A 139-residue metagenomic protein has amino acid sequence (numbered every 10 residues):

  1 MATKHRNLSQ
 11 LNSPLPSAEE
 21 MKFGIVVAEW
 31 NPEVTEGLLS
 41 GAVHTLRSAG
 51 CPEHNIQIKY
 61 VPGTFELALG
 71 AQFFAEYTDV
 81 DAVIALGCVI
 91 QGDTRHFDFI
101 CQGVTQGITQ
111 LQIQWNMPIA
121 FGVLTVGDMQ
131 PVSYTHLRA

Functional and structural regions predicted by a protein language model:
M1-A18: N-terminal amphipathic/basic leader segments beginning at the initiator methionine
M21-N55: Glycine-rich phosphate/diphosphate-binding loop of Rossmann-like nucleotide-binding domains
K22-E29, K59, A85-Q91: Short glycine-rich or small-residue beta-strand-to-loop segments that form or flank ligand, phosphate, metal/Fe-S
A49-Y77: Active-site rim loops that border cofactor/substrate pockets in soluble metabolic enzymes
E66-I108: Glycine-rich phosphate-binding loop
G92-T94, M129-S133: A short acidic, helix-capping loop that chelates divalent metal ions and anchors anionic groups
D98-T125: Short, acidic/small-residue loops that bind anionic groups at enzyme active sites
T135-A139: Conserved small/polar residues in nucleotide/adenosyl-binding loops
